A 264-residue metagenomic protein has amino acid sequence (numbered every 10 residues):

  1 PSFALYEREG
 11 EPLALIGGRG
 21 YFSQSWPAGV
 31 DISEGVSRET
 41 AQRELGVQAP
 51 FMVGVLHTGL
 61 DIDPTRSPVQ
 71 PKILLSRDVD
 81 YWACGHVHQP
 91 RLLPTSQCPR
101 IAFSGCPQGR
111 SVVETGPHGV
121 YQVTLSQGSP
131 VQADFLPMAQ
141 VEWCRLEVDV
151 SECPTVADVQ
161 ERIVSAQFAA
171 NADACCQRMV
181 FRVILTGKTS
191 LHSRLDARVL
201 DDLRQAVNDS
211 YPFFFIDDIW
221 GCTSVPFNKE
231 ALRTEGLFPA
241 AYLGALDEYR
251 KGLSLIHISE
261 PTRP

Functional and structural regions predicted by a protein language model:
P1-T124, P130: His/Asp/Glu-rich metal-coordinating catalytic cores of metallo-dependent phosphodiesterases/hydrolases acting on
P130-L255, S259, R263-P264: Accessory, non-catalytic peripheral segments of nucleic-acid enzymes
